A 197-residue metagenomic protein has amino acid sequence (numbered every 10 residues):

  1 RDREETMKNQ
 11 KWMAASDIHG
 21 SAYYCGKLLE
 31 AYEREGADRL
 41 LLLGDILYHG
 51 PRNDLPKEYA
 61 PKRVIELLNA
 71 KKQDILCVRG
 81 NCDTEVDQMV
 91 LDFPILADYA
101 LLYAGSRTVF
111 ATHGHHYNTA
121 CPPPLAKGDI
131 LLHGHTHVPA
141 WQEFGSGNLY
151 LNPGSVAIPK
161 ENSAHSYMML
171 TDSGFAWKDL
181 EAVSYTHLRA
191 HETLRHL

Functional and structural regions predicted by a protein language model:
R1-T6: Short, Lys/Arg-enriched N-terminal segments with co-localized hydrophobic residues within the first ~10-30 amino acids
K8-A104: Core catalytic region of metal-dependent phosphoesterases/phosphodiesterases, especially metallo-beta-lactamase-like
A14, L41, A111-H113, L132: Structural motif
H49-R52, E85-Q88, F110, T119-C121 (+1 more regions): Short acidic/glycine-rich loop or secondary-structure boundary segments that cap or lie
L68, L102, A111-H113, G154: Generic structural signal for conserved hydrophobic packing positions in ordered secondary structure
T108, H115-L180: Conserved beta-sheet core of the metallophosphoesterase superfamily
A182-S184: Acidic, proline/serine/threonine- and glycine-rich low-complexity intrinsically disordered segments
T186-T193: Conserved small/polar residues in nucleotide/adenosyl-binding loops
